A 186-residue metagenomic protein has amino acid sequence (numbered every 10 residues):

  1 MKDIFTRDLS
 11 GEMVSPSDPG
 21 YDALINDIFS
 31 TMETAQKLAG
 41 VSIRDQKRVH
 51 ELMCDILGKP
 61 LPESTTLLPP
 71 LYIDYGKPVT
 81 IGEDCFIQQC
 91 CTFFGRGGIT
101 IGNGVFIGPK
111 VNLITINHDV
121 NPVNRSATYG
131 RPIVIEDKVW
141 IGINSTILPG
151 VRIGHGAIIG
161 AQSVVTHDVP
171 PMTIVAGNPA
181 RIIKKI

Functional and structural regions predicted by a protein language model:
M1-S64, A180-I183: Terminal amphipathic alpha-helical/low-complexity segments used for targeting or macromolecular assembly
L71-G82, F86-R152, N178-I186: Flexible, glycine/small-residue-enriched loop-and-beta-strand segment within the central core of proteins
F106, A157-I158: Short alpha-helix at the nucleotide-sugar/activated-sugar donor binding site of glycosyltransferases and closely
V151, M172-T173: Extracytoplasmic/periplasmic beta-strand context in beta-sandwich domains, especially the cupredoxin/COX2 CuA-binding
I159, G177: Conserved G/P- and acidic residue-centered "switch" motifs that form tight phosphate/ATP-binding loops in soluble
T166-H167: Active-site/ligand-binding-proximal alpha/beta "capping" segment
